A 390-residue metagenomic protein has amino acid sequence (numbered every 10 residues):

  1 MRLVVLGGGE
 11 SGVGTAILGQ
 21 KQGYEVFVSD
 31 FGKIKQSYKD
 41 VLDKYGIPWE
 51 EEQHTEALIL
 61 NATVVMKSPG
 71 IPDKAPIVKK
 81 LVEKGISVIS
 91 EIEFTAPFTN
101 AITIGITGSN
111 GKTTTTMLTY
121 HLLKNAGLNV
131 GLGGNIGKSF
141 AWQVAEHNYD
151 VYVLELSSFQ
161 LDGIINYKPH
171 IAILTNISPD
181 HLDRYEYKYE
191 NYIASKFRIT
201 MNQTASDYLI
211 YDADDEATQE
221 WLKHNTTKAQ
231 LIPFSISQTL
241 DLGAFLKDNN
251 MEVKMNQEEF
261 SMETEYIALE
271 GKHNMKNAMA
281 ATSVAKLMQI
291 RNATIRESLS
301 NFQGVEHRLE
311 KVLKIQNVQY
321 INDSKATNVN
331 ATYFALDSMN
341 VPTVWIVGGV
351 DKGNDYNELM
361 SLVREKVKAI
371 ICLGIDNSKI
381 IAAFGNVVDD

Functional and structural regions predicted by a protein language model:
M1-S90, F94, L373, A382: N-terminal leader/targeting and accessory segments in enzymes
R2, G14-Q22, T264-K368: Nucleotide phosphate-binding/pyrophosphate-handling subdomain across enzymes that bind or process nucleotide phosphates
G9, G32-I34, I136, D214-D215 (+2 more regions): Residues in the short beta-alpha loop(s) of Rossmann-like NAD(P)-binding domains
E10, P72, N110-T114, M275 (+2 more regions): Residue-level detector of alpha-helix initiation sites
Q20-K21, E56-L60, P69-A213, A217-A229: Phosphate-binding loop of NTP-binding sites
E25-G32, L209-A213, I346-V347, K366-I375: Short internal beta-strands
F27, E50-Q53, I89-E93, K228-L246 (+2 more regions): Beta-strand->loop->alpha-helix junctions that form or flank phosphate-binding loops in nucleotide-handling enzymes
Y38-D40, N357-D390: C-terminal helical cap/extension that packs against the catalytic core of soluble nucleotide-cofactor enzymes
